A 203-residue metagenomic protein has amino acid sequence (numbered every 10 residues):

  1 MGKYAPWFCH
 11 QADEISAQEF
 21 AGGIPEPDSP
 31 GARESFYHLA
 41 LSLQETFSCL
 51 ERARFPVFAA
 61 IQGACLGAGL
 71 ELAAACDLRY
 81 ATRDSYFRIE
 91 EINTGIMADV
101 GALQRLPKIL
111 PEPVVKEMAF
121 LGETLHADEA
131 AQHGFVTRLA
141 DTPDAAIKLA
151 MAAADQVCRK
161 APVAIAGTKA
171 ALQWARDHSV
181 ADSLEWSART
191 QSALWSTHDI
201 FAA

Functional and structural regions predicted by a protein language model:
M1-T46, C65, G95: Glycine- (often His-adjacent) and acidic-residue-rich active-site loop that binds/positions the CoA thioester
A12, G31, L110-P113, A131 (+2 more regions): Alpha-helix N-cap/N′ positions at the starts of helices
F36, L43, L103, E112-V115 (+5 more regions): A general structural signal for well-ordered alpha-helical segments in protein cores
A40, Q44, G67, M97-V100 (+3 more regions): Glycine-rich phosphate-binding loop at the start of an alpha helix
T46, L50-R52, A60, L66-F120 (+2 more regions): CoA-thioester-processing core
Y80-S85, V136-E185, A193-S196: C-terminal long alpha-helix characteristic of the crotonase
G122-E129: Acidic, divalent-metal-coordinating active-site segment for phosphoryl/phosphodiester hydrolysis, typified by short
